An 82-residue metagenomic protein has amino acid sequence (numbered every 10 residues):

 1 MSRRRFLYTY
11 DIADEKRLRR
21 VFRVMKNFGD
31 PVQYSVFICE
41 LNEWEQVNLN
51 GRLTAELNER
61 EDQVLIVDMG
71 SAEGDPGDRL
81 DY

Functional and structural regions predicted by a protein language model:
M1-L7, A13-Y82: Basic nucleic-acid-binding interfaces
